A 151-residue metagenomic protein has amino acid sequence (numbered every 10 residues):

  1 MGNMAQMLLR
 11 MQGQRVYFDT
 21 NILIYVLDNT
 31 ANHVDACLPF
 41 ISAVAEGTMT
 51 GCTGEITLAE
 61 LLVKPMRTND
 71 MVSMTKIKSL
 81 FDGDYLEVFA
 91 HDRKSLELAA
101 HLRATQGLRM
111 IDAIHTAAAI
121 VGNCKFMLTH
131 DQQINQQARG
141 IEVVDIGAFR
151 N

Functional and structural regions predicted by a protein language model:
M1-T53, M66-S79, Q132, V144 (+1 more regions): Short, well-structured N-terminal submotif of metal-dependent ribonuclease cores
G2-A5, L86-Q132: Active-site neighborhoods of divalent-metal-dependent phosphate/nucleic-acid chemistry enzymes
T20, E55, D112-T116: Conserved glycosyltransferase catalytic-site signature
I22-I24, L58, L96: A short, flexible beta-alpha/helix-coil linker loop
V88-H91, V143-G147: Short acidic-hydrophobic, aromatic-tinged amphipathic segments that line or gate anion-handling sites
I134-I141: Short loop/helix-cap segments at secondary-structure boundaries that form the rim of catalytic
